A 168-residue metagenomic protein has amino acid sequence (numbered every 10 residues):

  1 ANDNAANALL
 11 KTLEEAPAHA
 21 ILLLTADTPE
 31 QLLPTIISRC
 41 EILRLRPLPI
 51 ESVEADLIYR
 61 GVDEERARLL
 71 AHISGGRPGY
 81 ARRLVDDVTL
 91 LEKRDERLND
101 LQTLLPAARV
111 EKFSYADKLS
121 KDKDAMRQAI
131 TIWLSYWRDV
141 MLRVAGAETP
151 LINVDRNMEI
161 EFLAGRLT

Functional and structural regions predicted by a protein language model:
A1-L10, P29-L33: Conserved AAA+/SF3 P-loop NTPase catalytic/coupling segment centered on the Walker-B
N4, L23-L24: Short gly/ser/thr-rich secondary-structure transition/capping motifs
N7-I21: Conserved catalytic/switch belt of AAA+ P-loop NTPases
A18-I21, D27-I132, Y136-W137, R143-T168: Charged, glycine-rich active-site and insertion segments that engage polyanionic ligands
